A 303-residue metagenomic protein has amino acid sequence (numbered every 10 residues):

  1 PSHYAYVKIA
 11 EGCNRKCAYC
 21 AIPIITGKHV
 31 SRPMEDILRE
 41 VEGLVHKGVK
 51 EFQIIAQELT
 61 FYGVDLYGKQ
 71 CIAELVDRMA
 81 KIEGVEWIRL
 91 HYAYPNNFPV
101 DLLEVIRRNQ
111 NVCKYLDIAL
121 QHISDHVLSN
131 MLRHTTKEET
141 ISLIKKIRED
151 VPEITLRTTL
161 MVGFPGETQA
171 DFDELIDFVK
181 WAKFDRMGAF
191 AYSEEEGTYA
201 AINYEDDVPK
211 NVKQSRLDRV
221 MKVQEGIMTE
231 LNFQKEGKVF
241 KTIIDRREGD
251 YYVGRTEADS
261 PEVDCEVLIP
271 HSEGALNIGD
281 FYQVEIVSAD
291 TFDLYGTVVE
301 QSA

Functional and structural regions predicted by a protein language model:
S2-E35: Canonical Radical SAM [4Fe-4S] cluster-binding loop centered on the CxxxCxxC motif and its immediate flanking residues
C17, I37, I54, L90 (+7 more regions): Conserved, mostly hydrophobic/aromatic
I24-Q53: Conserved alpha-helical substructure of the radical SAM core
H46-F172, K180-W181: Conserved SAM/AdoMet-binding glycine-rich loop
G63-V85, N130-M131, E194-G226: Radical SAM enzyme [4Fe-4S]-AdoMet core and its adjacent flexible, acidic and glycine-rich loops/tails across
A191-E196, N232-F233: AMP-binding (ANL) adenylation modules
A200-A303: Terminal RNA-binding accessory module
